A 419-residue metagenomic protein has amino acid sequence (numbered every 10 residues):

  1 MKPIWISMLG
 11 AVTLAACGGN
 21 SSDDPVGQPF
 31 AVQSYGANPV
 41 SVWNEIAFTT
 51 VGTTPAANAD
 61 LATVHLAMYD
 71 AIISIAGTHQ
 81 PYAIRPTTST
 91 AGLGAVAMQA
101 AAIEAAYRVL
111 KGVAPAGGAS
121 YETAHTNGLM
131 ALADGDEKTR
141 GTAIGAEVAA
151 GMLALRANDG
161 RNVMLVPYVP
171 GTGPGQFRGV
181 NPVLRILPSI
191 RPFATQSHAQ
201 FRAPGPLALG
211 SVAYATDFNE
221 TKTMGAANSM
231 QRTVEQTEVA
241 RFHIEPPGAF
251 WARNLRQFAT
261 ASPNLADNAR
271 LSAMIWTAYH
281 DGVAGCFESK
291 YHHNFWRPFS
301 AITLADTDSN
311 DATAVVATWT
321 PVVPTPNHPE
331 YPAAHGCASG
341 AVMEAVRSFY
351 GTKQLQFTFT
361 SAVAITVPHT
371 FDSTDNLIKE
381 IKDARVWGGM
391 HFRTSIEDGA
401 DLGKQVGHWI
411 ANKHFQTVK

Functional and structural regions predicted by a protein language model:
K2-M8: Sec-dependent signal peptide recognition, specifically the positively charged N-region followed immediately by
L14-A16: C-terminal motif of bacterial Sec signal peptides marking the signal peptidase cleavage site
G18-S21: Bacterial signal peptide processing site
P25-K419: Acidic/polar surface patches and capping/hinge elements
